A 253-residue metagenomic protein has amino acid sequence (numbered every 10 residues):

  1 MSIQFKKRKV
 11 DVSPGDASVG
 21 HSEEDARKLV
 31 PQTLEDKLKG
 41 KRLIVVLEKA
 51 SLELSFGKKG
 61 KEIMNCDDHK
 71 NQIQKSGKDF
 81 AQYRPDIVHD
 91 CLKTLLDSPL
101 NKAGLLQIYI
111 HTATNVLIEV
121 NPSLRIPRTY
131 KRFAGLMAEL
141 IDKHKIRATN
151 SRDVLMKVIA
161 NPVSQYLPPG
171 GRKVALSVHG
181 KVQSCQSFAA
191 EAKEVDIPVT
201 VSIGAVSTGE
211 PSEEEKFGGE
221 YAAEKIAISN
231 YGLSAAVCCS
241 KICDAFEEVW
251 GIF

Functional and structural regions predicted by a protein language model:
S2-Q186, E220, D244-I252: RNA substrate-binding interface of SAM-dependent RNA methyltransferases
F133, I159, S177-Q186, E191-P211: Long, charge-patterned amphipathic alpha-helical coiled-coil/hairpin "stalk" segments used as oligomerization
G171, P198-T200, A223: Conserved acidic residues
S207-F253: Structured adenosyl-cofactor binding patch, chiefly the S-adenosyl-L-methionine
